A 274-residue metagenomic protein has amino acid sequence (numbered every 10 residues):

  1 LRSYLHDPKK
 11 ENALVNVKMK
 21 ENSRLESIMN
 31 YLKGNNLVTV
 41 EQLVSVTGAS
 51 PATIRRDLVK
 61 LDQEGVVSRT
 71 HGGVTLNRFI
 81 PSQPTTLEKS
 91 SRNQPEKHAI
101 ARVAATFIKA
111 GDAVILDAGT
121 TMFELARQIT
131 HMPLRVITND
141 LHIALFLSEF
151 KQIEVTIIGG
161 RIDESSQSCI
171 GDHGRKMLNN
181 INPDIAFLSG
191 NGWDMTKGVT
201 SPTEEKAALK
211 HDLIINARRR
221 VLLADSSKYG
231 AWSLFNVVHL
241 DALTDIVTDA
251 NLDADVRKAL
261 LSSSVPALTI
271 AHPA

Functional and structural regions predicted by a protein language model:
R2-G48, A52-A118, A126-H131, R135 (+1 more regions): HTH-adjacent hinge/linker in prokaryotic transcriptional regulators
Y4, P8-E11, N16-S23, M29-N30 (+4 more regions): Conserved phosphate- and dinucleotide-binding cores of soluble alpha/beta proteins, encompassing both enzyme active
M122: Conserved SAM/SAH-binding loop
